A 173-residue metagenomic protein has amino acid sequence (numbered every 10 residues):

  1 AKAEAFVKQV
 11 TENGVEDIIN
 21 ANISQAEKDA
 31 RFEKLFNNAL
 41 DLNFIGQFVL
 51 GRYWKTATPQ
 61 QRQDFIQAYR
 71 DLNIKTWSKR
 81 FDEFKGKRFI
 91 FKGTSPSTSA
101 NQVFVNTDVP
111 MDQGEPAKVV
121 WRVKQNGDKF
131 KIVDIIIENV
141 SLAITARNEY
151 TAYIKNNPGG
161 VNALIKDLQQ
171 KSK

Functional and structural regions predicted by a protein language model:
A1-K2, P110: Short, low-structural-confidence N-terminal segments
K2-R80: Early exported N-terminus immediately downstream of N-terminal targeting peptides
G51, D82-R88, A152-I154: Juxtamembrane/interface motifs at transmembrane-helix termini
W54, D71-L72, P96-S97, P110-M111 (+1 more regions): Solvent-exposed loop/turn segments at secondary-structure junctions within structured extracellular/periplasmic domains
K75-A117, K171-K173: Surface-exposed, charged secondary-structure patches
D108-P110, V123, N162: Low-complexity, acidic/polar, glycine-enriched regions of mature
P116-I144: Short beta-strand edge/turn micro-motifs at domain boundaries
D134-K173: Low-complexity, intrinsically disordered terminal/linker segments enriched in charged and Gly/Pro repeats
